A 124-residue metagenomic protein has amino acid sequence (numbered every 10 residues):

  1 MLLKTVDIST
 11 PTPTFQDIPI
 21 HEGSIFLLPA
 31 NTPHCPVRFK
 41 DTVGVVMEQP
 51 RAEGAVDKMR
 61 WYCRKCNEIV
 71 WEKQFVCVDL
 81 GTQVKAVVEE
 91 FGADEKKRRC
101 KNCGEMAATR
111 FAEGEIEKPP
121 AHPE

Functional and structural regions predicted by a protein language model:
L2-I25, P33-E124: Jelly-roll (double-stranded beta-helix
